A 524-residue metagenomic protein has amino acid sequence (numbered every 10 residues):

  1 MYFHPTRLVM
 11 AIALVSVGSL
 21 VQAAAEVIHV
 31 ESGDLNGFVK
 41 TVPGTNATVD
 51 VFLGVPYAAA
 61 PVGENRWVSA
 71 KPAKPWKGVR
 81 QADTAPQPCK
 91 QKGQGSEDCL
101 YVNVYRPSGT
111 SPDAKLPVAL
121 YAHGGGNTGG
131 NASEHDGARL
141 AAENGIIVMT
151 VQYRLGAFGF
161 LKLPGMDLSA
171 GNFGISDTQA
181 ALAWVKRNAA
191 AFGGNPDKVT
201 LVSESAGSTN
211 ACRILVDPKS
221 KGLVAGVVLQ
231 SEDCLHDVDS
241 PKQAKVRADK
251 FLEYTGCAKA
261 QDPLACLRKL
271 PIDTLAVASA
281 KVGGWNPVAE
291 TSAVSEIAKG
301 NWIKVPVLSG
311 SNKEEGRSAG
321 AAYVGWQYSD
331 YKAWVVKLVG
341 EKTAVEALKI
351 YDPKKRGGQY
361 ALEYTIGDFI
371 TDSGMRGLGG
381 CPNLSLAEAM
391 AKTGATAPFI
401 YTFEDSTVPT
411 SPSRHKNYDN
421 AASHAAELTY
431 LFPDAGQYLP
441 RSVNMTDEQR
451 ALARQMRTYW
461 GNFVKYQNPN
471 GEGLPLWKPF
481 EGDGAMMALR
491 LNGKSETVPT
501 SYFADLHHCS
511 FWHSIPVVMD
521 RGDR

Functional and structural regions predicted by a protein language model:
M1-V9: Bacterial N-terminal signal peptides that target proteins for export
A23-F173, A435-M456, V464-G473, G493 (+1 more regions): Non-catalytic accessory segments of hydrolases
C99, S169-A190: Alpha/beta-hydrolase active-site loop
G124, F173-D177, S205-S208: Active-site loop->helix "elbow" adjoining a glycine-rich segment at hydrolase catalytic centers
R187, K221, Q230-K337, G367-T393: Substrate-access "cap/lid" subdomains that shape and gate the entrance to catalytic or ligand-binding pockets
F192-E204: Alpha/beta-hydrolase fold nucleophile elbow
S208-K219: Short glycine-enriched nucleophile-adjacent loop and the immediately C-terminal alpha-helix near the catalytic center
G380-R524: Mobile gating loops/cap/lid regions near enzyme active sites that modulate substrate access
